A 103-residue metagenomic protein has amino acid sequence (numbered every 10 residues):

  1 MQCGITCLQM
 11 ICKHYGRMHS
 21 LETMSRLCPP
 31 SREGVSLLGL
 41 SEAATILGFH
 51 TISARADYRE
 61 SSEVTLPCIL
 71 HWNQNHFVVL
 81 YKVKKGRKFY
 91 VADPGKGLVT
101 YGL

Functional and structural regions predicted by a protein language model:
M1-L103: Conserved active-site-adjacent core of cysteine acyl-enzyme catalytic domains
